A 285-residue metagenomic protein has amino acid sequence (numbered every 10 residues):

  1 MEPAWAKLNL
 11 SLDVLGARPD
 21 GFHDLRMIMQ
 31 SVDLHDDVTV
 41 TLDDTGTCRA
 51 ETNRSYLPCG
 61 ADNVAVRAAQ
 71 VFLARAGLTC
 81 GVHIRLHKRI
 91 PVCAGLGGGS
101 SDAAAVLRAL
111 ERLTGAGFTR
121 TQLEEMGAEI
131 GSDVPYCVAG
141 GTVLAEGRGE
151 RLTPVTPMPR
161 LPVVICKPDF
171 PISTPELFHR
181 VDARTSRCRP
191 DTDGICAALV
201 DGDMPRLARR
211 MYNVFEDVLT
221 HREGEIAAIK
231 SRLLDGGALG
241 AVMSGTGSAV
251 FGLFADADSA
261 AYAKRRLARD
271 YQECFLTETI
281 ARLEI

Functional and structural regions predicted by a protein language model:
M1-A94, R112-T121, I130, M158 (+1 more regions): ATP-binding N-lobe of GHMP and related small-molecule kinases
L12, D36-V40, D133-C137, V143-L144 (+1 more regions): Short beta-strand scaffold segments in enzyme catalytic cores
M27-M29, E124, V134, E150-T156: A generic local secondary-structure boundary/capping motif
D44-P58, V106, D201-M211: Short, basic/glycine-rich phosphate-binding loops at helix/coil junctions that contact nucleotide phosphates
G81, A103, L107-L144: Contiguous, small/hydrophobic- and glycine-enriched helical/loop subdomains that border and often "cap" functional
R85-T114, S132, L239-F254: Glycine/serine-rich anion-binding loops at beta->alpha junctions that coordinate negatively charged ligand groups
A139, L144-G240, A255-Q272, L276-I285: Conserved, helical-rich catalytic subdomain that frames metal- and/or nucleotide-binding sites in enzyme alpha/beta
